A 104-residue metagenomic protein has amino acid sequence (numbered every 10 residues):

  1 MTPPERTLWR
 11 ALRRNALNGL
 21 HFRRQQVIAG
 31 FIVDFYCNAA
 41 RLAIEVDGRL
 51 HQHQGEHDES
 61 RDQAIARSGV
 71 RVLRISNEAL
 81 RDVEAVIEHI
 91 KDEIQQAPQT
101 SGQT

Functional and structural regions predicted by a protein language model:
M1-H21, R67, I94-T104: Solvent-exposed, charged helical/coil patches that constitute nucleic-acid or partner-interaction surfaces
T7, V27, H57: Short, conserved clusters of charged catalytic residues that mark active-site and nucleotide-handling motifs
L8, C37, R61-I65: Hydrophobic side chains within alpha-helical segments
R13-L42, L50-Q54, I87-K91: Active-site metal-binding core of divalent-cation-utilizing nuclease and nuclease-like domains
H53-T104: Basic, glycine-rich
